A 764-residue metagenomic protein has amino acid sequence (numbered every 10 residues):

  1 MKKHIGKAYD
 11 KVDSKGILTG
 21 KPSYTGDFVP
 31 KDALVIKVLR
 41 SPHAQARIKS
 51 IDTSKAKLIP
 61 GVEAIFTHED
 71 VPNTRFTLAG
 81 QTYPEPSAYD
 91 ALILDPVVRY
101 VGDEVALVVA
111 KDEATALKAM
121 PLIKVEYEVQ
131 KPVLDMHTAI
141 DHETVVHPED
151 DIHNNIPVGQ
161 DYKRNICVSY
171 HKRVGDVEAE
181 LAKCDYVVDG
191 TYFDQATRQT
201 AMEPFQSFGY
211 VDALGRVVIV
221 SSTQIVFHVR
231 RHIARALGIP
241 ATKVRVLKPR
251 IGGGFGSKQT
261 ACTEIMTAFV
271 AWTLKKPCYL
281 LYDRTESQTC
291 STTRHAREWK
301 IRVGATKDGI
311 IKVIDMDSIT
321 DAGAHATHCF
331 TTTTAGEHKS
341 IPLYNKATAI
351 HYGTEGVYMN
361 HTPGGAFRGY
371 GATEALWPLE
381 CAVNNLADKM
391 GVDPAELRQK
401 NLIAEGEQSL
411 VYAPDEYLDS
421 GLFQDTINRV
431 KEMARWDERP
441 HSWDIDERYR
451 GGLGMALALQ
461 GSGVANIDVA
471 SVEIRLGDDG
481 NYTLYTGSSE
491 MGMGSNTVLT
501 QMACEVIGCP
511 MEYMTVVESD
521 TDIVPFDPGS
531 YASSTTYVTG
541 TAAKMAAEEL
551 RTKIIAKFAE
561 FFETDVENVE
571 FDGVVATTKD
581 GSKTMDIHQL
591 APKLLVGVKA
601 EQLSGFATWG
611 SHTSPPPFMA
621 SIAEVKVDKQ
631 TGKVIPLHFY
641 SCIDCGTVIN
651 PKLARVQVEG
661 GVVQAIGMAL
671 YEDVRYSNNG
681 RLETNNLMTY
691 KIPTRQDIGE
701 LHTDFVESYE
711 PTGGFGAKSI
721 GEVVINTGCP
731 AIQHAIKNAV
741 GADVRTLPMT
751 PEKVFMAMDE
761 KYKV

Functional and structural regions predicted by a protein language model:
M1-G159, V187, T273: Flexible, low-hydrophobicity surface segments
K7, D13-G16, Y83, A88 (+6 more regions): Glycine-rich loop/linker segments at domain edges
K15-G16, P121-E128, P132-L134, Q224 (+4 more regions): Extended active-site and interfacial segments that coordinate phosphate-rich ligands in large catalytic machineries
E69, G238-K243, T273-C278, K307 (+3 more regions): C-terminal catalytic domains of large/alpha subunits in multi-subunit enzymes
R75-G80, A119-L122, R230-H232, F255-A261 (+11 more regions): Short acidic, glycine/serine/threonine-rich loops at helix termini
V146-L237, L402-N481, S611, E683-D704: Helix-loop-helix junctions that connect adjacent transmembrane helices in secondary transporters/permeases, recognized
R231, G252-K275, Y279-L280, S495-A503: Thiamine diphosphate
S462-V524, V538-T539: Catalytic phosphate/nucleotide-handling subdomain of diverse soluble enzymes
